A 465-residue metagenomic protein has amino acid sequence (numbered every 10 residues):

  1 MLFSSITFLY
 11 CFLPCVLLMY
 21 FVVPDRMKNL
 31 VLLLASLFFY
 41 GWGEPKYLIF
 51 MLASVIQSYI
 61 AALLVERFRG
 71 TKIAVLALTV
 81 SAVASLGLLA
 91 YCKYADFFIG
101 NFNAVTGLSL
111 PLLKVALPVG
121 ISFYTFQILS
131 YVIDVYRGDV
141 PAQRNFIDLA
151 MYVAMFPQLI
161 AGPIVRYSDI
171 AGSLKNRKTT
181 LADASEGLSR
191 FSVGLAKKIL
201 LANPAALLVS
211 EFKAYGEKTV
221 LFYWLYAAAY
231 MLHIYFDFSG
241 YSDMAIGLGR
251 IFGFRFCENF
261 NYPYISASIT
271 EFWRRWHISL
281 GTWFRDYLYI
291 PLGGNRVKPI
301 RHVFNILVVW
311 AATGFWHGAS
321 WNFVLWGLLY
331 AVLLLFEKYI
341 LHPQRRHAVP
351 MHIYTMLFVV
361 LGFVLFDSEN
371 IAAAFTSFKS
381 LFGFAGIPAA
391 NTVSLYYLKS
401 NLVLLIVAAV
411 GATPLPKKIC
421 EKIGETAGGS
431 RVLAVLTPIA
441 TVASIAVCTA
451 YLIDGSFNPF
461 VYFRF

Functional and structural regions predicted by a protein language model:
M1-R464: Membrane-embedded transmembrane alpha-helical bundles that form the catalytic cores of multi-pass lipid-modifying
